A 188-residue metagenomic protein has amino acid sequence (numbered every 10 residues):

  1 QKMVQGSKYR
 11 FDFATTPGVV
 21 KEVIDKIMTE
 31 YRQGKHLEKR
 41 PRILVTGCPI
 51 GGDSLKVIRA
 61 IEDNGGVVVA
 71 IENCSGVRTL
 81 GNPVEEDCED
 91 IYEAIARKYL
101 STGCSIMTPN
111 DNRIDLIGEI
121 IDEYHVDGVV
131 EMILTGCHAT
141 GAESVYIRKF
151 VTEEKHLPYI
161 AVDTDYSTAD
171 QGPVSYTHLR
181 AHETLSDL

Functional and structural regions predicted by a protein language model:
Q1-V68, E72-L80: A charged, amphipathic alpha-helical module
G66, A70-N112: Flexible internal linker/loop segments at domain or repeat junctions
T108-H125, E143-Y146: A short, acidic, amphipathic alpha-helical segment used as a generic capping/interface helix at domain edges
C137-E143: Glycine/threonine-rich flexible loop motifs
R148, T152, L157-R180: C-terminal regions of proteins
H178-L188: Single conserved hydrophobic/aromatic residue that forms the stacking wall/gate of nucleotide- or nucleobase-binding
